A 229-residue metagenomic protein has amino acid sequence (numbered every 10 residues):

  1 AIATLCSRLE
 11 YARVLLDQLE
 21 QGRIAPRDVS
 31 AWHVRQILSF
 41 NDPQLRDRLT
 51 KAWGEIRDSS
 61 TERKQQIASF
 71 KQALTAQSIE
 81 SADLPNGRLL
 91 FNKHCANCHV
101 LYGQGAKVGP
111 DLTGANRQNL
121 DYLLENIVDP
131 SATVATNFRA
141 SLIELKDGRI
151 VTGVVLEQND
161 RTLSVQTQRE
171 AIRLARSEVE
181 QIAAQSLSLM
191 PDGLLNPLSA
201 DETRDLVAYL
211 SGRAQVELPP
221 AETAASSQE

Functional and structural regions predicted by a protein language model:
A1-L90, A115, K146, E222-E229: Long, ordered, helix-rich scaffold segments
A3, R13, P85-L89, K93 (+5 more regions): Solvent-exposed, polar/charged alpha-helical surfaces in well-ordered, non-transmembrane soluble domains, broadly
F40-R63, S69-A73, R149-V151, V155-R161 (+3 more regions): C-terminal capping alpha-helices of c-type cytochrome domains
G87-Y102, L112, L206-R213: The canonical Cys-X-X-Cys-His
G105-D129, A140-Q185: Gly/Gly-Pro-rich "capping" loops immediately C-terminal to redox-active cysteine motifs in periplasmic/lumenal
L124-T133, N137-F138, L142-I143, D147 (+3 more regions): Short glycine-rich, low-complexity segments
